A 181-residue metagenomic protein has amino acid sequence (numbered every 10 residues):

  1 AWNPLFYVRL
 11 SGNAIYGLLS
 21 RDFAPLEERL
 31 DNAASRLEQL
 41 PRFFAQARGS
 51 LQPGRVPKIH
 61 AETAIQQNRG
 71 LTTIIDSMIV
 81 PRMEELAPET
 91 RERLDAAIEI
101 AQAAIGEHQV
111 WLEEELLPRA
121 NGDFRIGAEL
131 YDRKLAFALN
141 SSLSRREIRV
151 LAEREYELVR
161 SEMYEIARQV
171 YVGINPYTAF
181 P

Functional and structural regions predicted by a protein language model:
A1-P181: N-terminal maturation segment of proteins
